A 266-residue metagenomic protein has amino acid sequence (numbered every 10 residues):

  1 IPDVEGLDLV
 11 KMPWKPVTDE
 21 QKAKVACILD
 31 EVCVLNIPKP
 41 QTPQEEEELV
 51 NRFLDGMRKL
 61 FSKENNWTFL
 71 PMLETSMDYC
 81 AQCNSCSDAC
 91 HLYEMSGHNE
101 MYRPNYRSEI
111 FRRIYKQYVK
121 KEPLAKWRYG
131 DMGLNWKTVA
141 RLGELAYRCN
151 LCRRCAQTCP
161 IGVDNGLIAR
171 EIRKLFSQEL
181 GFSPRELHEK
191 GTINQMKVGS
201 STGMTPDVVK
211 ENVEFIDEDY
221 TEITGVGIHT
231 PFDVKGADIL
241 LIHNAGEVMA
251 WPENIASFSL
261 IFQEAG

Functional and structural regions predicted by a protein language model:
I1-A146: Ferredoxin-type iron-sulfur electron-transfer modules and their immediate structural context
T68-M77, R112-G266: Iron-sulfur-cluster electron-transfer modules
